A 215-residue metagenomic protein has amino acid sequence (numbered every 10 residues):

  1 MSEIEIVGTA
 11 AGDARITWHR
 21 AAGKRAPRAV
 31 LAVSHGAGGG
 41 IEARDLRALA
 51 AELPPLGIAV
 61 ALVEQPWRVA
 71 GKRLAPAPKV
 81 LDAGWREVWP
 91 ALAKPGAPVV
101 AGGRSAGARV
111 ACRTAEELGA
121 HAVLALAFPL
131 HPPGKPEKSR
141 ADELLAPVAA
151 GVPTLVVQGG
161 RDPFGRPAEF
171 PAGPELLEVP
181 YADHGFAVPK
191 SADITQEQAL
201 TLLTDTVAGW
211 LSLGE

Functional and structural regions predicted by a protein language model:
E5-P98, D183-P189: Serine-hydrolase catalytic machinery in alpha/beta-hydrolase-like enzymes
Q65-P66, A125-P133, G159-R161: Active-site nucleophile loop of the alpha/beta-hydrolase fold
G103-A111: Gly/Ala-rich beta-loop-alpha elbow adjacent to hydrolase catalytic centers
V110-T114, G134: Hydrolases whose catalytic domains are alpha/beta-hydrolase-1, hotdog thioesterase, or metallo-beta-lactamase-like
P147-A150, V156-Q158, D162, V179: Short beta-strand/loop motif that positions the catalytic acidic residue of the alpha/beta-hydrolase fold
K190-E215: Catalytic active-site module of serine/aspartate enzymes centered on a nucleophile-bearing elbow/loop
